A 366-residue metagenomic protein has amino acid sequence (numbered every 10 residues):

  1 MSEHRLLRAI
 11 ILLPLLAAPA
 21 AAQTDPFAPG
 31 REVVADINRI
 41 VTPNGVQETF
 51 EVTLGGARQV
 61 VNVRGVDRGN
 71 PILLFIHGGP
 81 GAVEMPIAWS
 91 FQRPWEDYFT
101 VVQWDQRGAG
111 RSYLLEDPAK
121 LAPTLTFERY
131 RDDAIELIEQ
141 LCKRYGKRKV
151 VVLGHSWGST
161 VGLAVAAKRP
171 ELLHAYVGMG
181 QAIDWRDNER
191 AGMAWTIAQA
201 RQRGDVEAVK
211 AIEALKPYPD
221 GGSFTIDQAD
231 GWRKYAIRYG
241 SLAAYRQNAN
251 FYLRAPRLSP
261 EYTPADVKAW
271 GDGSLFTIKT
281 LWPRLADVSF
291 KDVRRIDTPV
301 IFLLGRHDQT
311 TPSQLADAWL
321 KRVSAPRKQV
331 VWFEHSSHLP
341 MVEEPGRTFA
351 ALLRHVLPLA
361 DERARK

Functional and structural regions predicted by a protein language model:
N70, G79-W89, G110: Short substrate-entry loop that stabilizes the transition state in hydrolases
E96-L114: Conserved alpha/beta-hydrolase
R129-K149: Conserved acidic catalytic loop of the alpha/beta-hydrolase fold
R148-D187: Conserved hydrolase catalytic core segment
I197-K291, T298: Alpha/beta-hydrolase
I296, F302-L304: Short beta-strand/loop motif that positions the catalytic acidic residue of the alpha/beta-hydrolase fold
Q309-L315: Conserved alpha/beta-hydrolase "acid-adjacent" motif
E334-K366: Catalytic active-site module of serine/aspartate enzymes centered on a nucleophile-bearing elbow/loop
